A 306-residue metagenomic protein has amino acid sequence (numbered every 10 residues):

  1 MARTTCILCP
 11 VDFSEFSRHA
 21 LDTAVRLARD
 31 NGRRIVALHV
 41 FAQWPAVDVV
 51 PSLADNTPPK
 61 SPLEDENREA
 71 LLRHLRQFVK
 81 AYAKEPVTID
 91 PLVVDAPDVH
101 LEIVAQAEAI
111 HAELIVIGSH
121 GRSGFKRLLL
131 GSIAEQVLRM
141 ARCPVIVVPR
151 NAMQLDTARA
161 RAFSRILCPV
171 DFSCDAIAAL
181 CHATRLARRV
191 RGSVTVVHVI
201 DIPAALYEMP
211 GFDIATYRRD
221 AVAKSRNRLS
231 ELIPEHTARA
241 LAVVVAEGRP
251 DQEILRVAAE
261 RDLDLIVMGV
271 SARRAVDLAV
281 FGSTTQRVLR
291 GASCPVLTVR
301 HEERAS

Functional and structural regions predicted by a protein language model:
M1-R3, F16, P45, R73 (+4 more regions): Structural beta-alpha unit
A2-P58, P86, R161-F212, R219 (+3 more regions): Small/aliphatic-rich secondary-structure junction motif
T57-R73, I214-N227: A short acidic, glycine-rich active-site loop that binds or catalyzes chemistry on phosphate/adenosine moieties
L114-Q136, L265-G291, H301, A305-S306: Glycine-rich, Arg-bearing micro-motifs that act as flexible, cationic patches
G118-S119, V145-R150, V296-R300: Short beta-strand elements of ligand-binding domains
A134-L155: Short, structured interface segments
A152-S164: Intrinsically disordered, low-complexity Ser/Thr-rich linker and spacer segments in cell-wall-related proteins
